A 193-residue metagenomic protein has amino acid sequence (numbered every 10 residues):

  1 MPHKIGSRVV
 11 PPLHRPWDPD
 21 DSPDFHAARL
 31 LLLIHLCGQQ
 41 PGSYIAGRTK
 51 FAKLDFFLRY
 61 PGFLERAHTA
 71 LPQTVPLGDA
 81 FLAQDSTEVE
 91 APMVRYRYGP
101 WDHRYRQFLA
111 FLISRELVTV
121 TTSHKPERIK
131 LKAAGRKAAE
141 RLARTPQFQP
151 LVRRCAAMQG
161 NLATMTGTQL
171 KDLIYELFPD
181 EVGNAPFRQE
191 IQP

Functional and structural regions predicted by a protein language model:
P2-E90: Short, amphipathic alpha-helical interface elements at domain boundaries that mediate macromolecular binding
A28, L32, Q107-A110, A133-K137: Generic structural signal for well-ordered, non-membrane alpha-helices
H35-G38, R59, I113, L117 (+1 more regions): Hydrophobic/aromatic-lined pockets within catalytic cores
V89-Y96, S114, T119-K125: Short acidic, glycine/Ser/Thr-rich loop/turn "cap" segments at secondary-structure junctions
Y96-H103: Short, mixed-charge amphipathic alpha-helical segments
R104-E116: Basic amphipathic alpha-helical segments that dock to polyanions
T119-A156: Accessory beta->alpha helical hairpin/"wing" motif in late/C-terminal subdomains of nucleic-acid enzymes
R144-P193: Exposed, interaction-prone assembly regions rather than primary DNA-binding/catalytic cores
